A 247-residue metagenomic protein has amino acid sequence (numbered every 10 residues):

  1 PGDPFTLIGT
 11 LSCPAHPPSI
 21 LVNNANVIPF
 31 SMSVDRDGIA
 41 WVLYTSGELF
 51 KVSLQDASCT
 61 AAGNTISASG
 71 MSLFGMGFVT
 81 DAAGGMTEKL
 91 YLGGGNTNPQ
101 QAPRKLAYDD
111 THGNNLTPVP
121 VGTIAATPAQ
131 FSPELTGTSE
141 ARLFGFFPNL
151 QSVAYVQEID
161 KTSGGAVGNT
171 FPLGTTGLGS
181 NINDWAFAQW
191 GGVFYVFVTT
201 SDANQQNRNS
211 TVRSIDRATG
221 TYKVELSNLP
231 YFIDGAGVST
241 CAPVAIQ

Functional and structural regions predicted by a protein language model:
G2-D3, S53-A57, Y108-N114, D160-G165 (+1 more regions): Short loop/turn segments that connect beta-strands within beta-propeller blades
G2-I20, C59-S67, N115-T127, A166-T176 (+1 more regions): Beta-propeller fold detector
P17-D35, S67-D81, A126-E140, T176-G191 (+1 more regions): Repeated scaffold domains used in trafficking and secretory/extracellular systems, primarily beta-propellers
I39-L43, G85, K89-G93, R142-F146 (+2 more regions): Conserved beta-propeller blade signature
T45-S46, D81, G93-T97, E140 (+3 more regions): Short loop/turn segments immediately following the C-termini of beta-strands
S46-S53, N98-Y108, Q151-I159, A203-R213: Structural motif
G137-N204: Loop/turn-rich, solvent-exposed surfaces of beta-rich toroidal or solenoidal domains
F187-Y231, C241-P243: C-terminal closing repeat unit and adjoining cap/tail of repeat-based domains
